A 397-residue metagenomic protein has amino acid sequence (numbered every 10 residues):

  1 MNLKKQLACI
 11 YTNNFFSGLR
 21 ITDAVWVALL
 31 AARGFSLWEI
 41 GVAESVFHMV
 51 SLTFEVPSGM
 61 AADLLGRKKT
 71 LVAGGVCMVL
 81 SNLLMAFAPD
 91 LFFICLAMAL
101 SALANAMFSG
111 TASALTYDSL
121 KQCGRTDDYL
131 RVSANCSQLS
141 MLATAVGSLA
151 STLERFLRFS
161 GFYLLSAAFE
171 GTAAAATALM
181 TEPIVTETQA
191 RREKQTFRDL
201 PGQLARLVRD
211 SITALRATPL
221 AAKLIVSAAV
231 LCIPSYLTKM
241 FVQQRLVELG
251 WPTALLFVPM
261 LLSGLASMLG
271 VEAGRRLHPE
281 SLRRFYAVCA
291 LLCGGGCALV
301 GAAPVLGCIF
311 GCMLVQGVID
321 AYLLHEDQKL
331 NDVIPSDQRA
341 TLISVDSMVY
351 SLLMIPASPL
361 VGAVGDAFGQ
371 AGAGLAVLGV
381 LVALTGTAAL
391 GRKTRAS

Functional and structural regions predicted by a protein language model:
M1-K4, T181-I225: Juxtamembrane intracellular "pre-TM" segments in multi-pass secondary transporters
M1-T53, T218-L261: Helix-loop boundary and gating motifs at the non-cytosolic
L37-W38, C123-C136, T253, I334-D346: Loop-to-transmembrane helix entry/capping segments in MFS-fold secondary transporters and related SLC/MFSD carriers
E44, K68, M240-S397: C-terminal transmembrane bundle of multi-pass solute transporters/carriers
L52-P89: Conserved MFS/SLC helix-loop-helix module at the cytosolic interface between two early adjacent transmembrane helices
V76-D90, L291-P304: C-terminal ends and interior cores of transmembrane alpha-helices in multi-pass membrane transporters/permeases
A99-M141: Cytoplasmic helix-loop-helix junction between adjacent transmembrane helices in 12-TM secondary transporters
S166-Q195, L390-S397: Helix-loop junctions on the cytosolic side of multi-pass membrane transporters, especially the intracellular loop
